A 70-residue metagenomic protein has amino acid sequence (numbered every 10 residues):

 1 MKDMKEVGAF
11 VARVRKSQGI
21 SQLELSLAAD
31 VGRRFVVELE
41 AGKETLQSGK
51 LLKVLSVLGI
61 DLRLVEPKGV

Functional and structural regions predicted by a protein language model:
M1-E6: A detector for short, charged/polar N-terminal pre-domain segments
A9-A28: Short basic helix-loop element that most often maps to the first helix and adjoining turn of HTH DNA-binding modules
K16, L23, R34-F35, L51: Hydrophobic alpha-helical segments, especially transmembrane helices and their immediate juxtamembrane helical caps
D30-E44: Recognition helix of helix-turn-helix/homeodomain-like DNA-binding domains that insert into the DNA major groove
T45, R63-V70: Short, charged recognition helix plus adjacent turn of helix-turn-helix-like nucleic-acid-binding domains
G49-V65: DNA major-groove recognition helix of helix-turn-helix/homeodomain DNA-binding modules
